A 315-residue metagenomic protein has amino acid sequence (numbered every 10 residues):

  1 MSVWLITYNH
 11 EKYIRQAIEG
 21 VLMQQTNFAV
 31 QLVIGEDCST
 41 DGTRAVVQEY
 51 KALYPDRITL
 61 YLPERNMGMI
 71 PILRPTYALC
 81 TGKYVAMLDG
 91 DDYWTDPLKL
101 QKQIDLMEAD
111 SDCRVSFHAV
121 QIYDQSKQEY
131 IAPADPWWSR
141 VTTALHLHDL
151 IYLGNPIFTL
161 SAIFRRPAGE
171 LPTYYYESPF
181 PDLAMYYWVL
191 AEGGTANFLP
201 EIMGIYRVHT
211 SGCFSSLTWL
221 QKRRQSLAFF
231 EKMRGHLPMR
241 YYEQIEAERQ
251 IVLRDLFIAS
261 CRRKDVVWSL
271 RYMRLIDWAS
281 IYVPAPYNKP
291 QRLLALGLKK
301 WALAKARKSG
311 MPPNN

Functional and structural regions predicted by a protein language model:
M1-S2, Q31, A184: Cell-envelope/extracellular polymer assembly enzymes that use nucleotide-activated donors
N9, V21, D37-C38, M67: Conserved short acidic donor-positioning loop in nucleotide-sugar-dependent glycosyltransferases
E19-A29: Short, acidic, metal-binding catalytic loop of nucleotide-sugar glycosyltransferases
E36-A45, R65, D89: A conserved acidic beta->alpha catalytic loop
P63-C80, K102: Glycine-rich, basic loop-to-helix element that forms the pyrophosphate-binding segment of sugar-nucleotide handling
A78, H118, W137-Q221, S226: Conserved nucleotide-sugar donor-binding catalytic segment
V85: Short aromatic/hydrophobic "clamp" motif used to bind/position activated sugar donors
L98-I131: Conserved donor NDP-sugar-binding/catalytic core segment of glycosyltransferases
